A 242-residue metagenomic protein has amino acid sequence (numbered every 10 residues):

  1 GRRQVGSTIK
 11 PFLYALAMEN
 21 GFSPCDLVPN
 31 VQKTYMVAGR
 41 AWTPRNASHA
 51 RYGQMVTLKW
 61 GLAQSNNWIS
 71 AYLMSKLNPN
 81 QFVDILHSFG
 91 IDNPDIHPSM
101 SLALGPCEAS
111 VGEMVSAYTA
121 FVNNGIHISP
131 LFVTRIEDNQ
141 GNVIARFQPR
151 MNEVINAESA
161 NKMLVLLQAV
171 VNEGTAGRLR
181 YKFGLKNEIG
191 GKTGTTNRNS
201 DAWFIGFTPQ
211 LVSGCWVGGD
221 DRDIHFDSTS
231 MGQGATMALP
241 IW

Functional and structural regions predicted by a protein language model:
G1, I9, W60, Q64 (+2 more regions): A penicillin-recognizing enzyme superfamily signal
G1-T8, A15, N20-D26, N80-L86 (+1 more regions): Periplasmic/cell-envelope proteins involved in peptidoglycan metabolism and beta-lactam response
R2, F22-F82, H127, N139-A169: Conserved catalytic neighborhood of penicillin-recognizing serine enzymes
P11, W68, S101: Conserved glycosyltransferase catalytic-site signature
Y14, A71, V83, N187: Short glycine-/small-residue-rich flexible loop motifs, especially phosphate/cofactor-binding loops
L16-G21, K76, A120-N124: Active-site catalytic microenvironments for nucleophilic, acid-base chemistry
R40-N46, N78-S116, G125, S129-F132: Mid-domain, small-residue-enriched loop/turn segments at the edges of structured enzyme/sensor domains
Y72-L73, L104, G191-T193: Thr-Gly-centered strand-to-loop micro-motif
